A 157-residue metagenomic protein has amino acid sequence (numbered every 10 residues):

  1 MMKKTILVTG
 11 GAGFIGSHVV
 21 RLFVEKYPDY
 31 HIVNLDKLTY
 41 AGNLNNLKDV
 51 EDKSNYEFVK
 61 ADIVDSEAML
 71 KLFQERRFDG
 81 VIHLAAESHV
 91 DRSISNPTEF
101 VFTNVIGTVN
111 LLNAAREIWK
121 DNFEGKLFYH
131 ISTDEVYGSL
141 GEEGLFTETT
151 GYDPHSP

Functional and structural regions predicted by a protein language model:
M1-P157: N-terminal Rossmann-like NAD(P)+-binding domain of SDR-like oxidoreductases, especially those catalyzing
